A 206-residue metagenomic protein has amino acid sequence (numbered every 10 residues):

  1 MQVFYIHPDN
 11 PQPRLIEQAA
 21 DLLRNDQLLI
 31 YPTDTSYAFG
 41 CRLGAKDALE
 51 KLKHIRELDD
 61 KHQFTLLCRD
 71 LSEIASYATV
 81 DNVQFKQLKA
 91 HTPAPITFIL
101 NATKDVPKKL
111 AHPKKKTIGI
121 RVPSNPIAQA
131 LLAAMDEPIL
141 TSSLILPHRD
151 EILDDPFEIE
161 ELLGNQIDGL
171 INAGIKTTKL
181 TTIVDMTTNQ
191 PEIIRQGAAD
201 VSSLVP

Functional and structural regions predicted by a protein language model:
M1-P206: Active-site-adjacent structural elements in enzyme catalytic cores
